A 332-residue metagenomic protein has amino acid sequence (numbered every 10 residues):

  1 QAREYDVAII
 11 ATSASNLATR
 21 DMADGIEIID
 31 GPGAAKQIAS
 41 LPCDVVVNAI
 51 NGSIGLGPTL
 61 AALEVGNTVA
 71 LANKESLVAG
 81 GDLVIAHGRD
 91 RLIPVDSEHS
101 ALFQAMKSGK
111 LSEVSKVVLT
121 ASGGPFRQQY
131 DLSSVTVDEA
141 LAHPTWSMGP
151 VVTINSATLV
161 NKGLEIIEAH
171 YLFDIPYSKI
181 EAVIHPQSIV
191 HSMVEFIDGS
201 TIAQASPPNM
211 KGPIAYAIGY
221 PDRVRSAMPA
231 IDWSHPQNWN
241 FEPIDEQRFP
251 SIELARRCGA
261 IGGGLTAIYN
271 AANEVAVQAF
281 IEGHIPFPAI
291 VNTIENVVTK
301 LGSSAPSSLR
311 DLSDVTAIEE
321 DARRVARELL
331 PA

Functional and structural regions predicted by a protein language model:
Q1-A332: Catalytic, metal-anchored helix/loop core of enzyme active sites in primary metabolism
